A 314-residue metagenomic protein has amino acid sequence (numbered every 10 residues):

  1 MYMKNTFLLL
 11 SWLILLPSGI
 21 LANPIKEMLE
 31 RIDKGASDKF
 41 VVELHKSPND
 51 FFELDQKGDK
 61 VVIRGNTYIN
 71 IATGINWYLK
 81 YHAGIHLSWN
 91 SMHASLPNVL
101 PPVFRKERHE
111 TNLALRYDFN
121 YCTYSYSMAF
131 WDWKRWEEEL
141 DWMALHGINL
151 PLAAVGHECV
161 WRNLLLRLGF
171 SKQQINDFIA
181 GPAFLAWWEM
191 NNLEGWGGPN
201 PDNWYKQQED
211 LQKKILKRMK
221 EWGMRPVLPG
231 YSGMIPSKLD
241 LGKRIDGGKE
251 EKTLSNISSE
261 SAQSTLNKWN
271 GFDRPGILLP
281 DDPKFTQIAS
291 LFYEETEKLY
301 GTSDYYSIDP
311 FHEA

Functional and structural regions predicted by a protein language model:
M1-M3: N-terminal secretory signal peptides that target proteins for export/translocation
T6-L16: Sec-dependent N-terminal signal peptides
I20-A22: Boundary at the C-terminal end of the N-terminal hydrophobic targeting segment
P24-M28: Short Lys/Arg-enriched alpha/beta "domain-start" segment
I32-G35, L44-P48, E53-I69, T73 (+2 more regions): Aromatic-lined carbohydrate-binding surfaces of glycoside hydrolases
